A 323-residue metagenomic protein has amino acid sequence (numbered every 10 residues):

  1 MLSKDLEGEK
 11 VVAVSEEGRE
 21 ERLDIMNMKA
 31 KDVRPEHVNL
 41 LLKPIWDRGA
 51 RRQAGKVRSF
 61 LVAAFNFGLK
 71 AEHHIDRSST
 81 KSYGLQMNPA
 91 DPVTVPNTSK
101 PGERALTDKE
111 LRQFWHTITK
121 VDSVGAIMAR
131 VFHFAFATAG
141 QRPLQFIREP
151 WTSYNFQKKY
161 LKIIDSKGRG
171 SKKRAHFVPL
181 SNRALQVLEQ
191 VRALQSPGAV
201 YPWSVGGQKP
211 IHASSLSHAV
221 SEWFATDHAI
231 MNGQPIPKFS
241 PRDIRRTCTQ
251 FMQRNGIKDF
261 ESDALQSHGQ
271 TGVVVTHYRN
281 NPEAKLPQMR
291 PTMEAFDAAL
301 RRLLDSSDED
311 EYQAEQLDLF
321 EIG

Functional and structural regions predicted by a protein language model:
M1-D5, P44, K56, F60-K70 (+4 more regions): Alpha-helical scaffold segments in carbohydrate-active enzymes
M1-R48, V273: Basic/aromatic-enriched alpha-helical hairpins
R19-M28, D32, L40, K70 (+5 more regions): Flexible interdomain linker/hinge and immediately adjacent N-terminus of the catalytic tyrosine-recombinase domain
D47-F60, K70, S82-I147, L194 (+1 more regions): Basic, Lys/Arg- and aromatic-enriched nucleic-acid-binding interface segment
T80-T94, I147-Q190, V273: Conserved tyrosine-mediated DNA breakage-rejoining catalytic core shared by Y-recombinases
K100-R104, R169-Q190, G198-E222, S240-P241 (+1 more regions): C-terminal catalytic core of Y-nucleophile DNA break-rejoin enzymes
T119-G125, L194-Y201, S217-A264, H268-T271 (+1 more regions): Short, basic (Lys/Arg/His-rich) helix/loop patches that form interaction surfaces in the mid-to-C-terminal regions
D165-S171, Q266-L304: Catalytic-site neighborhood detector that most strongly recognizes the C-terminal catalytic loop/helix of tyrosine
